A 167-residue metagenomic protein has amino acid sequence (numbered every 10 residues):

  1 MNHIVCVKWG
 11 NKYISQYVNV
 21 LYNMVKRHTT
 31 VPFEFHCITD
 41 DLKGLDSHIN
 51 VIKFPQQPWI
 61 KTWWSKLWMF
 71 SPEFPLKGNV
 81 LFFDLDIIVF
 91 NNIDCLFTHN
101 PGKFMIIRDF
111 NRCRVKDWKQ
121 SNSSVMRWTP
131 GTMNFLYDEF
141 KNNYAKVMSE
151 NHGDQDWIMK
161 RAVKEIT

Functional and structural regions predicted by a protein language model:
M1-W59, P75-L76, P130: N-terminal anchoring/stem segment of glycosyltransferases
Y17-V18, N92-I93, D154: Residues at alpha-helix caps and immediate loop-helix transition turns in enzyme cores, especially N- and C-cap
H36-T39, F82-L85, I158: Active-site beta-strand/loop signature of hydrolases that rely on acidic residues for catalysis
G44-D46, V51-K53, Q57, W64-W118: GT-A fold catalytic core of metal-dependent nucleotide-sugar glycosyltransferases, centered on the diacidic
W63, L67, S123, N151-D156: Conserved glycosyltransferase catalytic-site signature
K119-T132: Substrate-binding rim/cap in mid-to-C-terminal beta-strand-loop elements of soluble/periplasmic
T129-T167: Catalytic core and acceptor-binding pocket of nucleotide-sugar-dependent glycosyltransferases
